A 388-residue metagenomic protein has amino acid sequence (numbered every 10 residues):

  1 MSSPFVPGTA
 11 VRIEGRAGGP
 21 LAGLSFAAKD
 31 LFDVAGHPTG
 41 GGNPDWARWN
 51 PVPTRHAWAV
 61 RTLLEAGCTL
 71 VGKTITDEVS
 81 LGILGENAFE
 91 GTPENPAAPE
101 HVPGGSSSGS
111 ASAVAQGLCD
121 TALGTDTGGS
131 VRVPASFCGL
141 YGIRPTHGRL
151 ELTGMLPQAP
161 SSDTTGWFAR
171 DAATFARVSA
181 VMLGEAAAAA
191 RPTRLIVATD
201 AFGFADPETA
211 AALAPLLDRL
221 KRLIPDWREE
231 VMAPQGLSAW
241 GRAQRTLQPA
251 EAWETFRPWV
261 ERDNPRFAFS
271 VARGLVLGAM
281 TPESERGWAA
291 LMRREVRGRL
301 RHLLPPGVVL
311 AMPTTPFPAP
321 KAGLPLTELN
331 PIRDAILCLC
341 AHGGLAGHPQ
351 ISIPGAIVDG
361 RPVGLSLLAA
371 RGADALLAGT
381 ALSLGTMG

Functional and structural regions predicted by a protein language model:
M1-C119: Gly/Ser-rich catalytic/binding loops embedded in alpha/beta enzyme cores
M1-P4, E65, T121, T127-G203 (+1 more regions): Structural helix-boundary/capping segments
L24-P44, T246-M292, P354-R361: Short helix-loop capping/hinge segments that flank enzyme active sites or metal/cofactor-binding pockets
F26, A180-P249: Gly/Ser-rich, acidic/histidine-flanked active-site/gating loops
A28, L70-K73, L123-T125, E229-E230 (+1 more regions): General beta-strand structural signal in soluble alpha/beta enzymes
K29, S284-G388: Glycine-rich, small-residue loops and helix-cap segments that act as flexible hinges at active-site edges
D45, N87-G91, G139-G142, T246-L247 (+2 more regions): Short, hinge-like loop/turn segments at secondary-structure boundaries
A210-E230, R257-R262, R286-G307: Acyltransferase
